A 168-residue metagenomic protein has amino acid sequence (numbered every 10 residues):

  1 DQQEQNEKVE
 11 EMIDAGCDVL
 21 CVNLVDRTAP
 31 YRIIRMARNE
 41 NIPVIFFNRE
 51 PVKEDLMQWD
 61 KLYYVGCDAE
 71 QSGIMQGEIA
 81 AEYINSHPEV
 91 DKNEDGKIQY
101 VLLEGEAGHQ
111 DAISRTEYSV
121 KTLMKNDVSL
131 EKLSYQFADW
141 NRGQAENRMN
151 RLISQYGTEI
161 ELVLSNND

Functional and structural regions predicted by a protein language model:
D1-D168: A residue-level marker of the well-folded mature domains of exported/periplasmic proteins
